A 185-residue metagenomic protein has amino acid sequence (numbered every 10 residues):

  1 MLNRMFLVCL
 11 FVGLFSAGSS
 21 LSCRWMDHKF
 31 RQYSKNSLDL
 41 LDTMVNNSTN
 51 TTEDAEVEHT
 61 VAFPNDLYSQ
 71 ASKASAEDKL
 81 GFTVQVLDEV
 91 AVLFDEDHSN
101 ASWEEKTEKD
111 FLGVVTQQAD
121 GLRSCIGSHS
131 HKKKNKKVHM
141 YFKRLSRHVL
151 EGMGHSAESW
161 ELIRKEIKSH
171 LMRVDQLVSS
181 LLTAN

Functional and structural regions predicted by a protein language model:
M1-N3, S179: Eukaryotic intrinsically disordered, low-complexity regions
L2, F11-K29: N-terminal signal peptide
S19, L38, D42, T49 (+9 more regions): Eukaryotic basic, amphipathic alpha-helical target segments in cytosolic regions
C23-D88: Mature extracytoplasmic or organellar-lumen-exposed domains after removal of signal/transit peptides
S34, A76-K79, H131, V138 (+2 more regions): Intrinsic-disorder-associated interaction segments
L67-S130, N135, F142: Extended, amphipathic alpha-helical segments that serve as helical scaffolds
N135-N185: Eukaryote-biased recognition of C-terminal alpha-helical segments
